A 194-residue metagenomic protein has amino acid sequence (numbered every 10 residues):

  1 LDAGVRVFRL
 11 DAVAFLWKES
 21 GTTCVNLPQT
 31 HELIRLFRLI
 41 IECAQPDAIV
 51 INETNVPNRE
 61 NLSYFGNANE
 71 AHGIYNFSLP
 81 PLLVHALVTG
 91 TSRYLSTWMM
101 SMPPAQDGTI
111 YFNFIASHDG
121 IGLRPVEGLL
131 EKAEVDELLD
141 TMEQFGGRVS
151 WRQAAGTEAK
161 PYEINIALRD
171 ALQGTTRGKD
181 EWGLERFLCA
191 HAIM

Functional and structural regions predicted by a protein language model:
L1-M194: Active-site and adjacent substrate-binding regions of carbohydrate-active enzymes
